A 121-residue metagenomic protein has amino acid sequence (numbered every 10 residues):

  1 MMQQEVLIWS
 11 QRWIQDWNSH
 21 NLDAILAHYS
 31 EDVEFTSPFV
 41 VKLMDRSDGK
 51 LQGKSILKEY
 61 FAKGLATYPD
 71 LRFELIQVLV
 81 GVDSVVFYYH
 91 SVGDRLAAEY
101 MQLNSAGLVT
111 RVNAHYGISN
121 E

Functional and structural regions predicted by a protein language model:
M1-A27, E31, N120-E121: Short, low-complexity N-terminal intrinsically disordered segments enriched in polar/charged residues
V6, L22, K54-K58, D94: A structural signal for well-ordered alpha-helical scaffolds and beta->alpha junctions
V6-L7, R46, D83: A short, structure-level motif marking secondary-structure boundaries and short turns
S10, K58-F61, N113: A generic alpha-helix structural signal
I25-L26, V33, L57, F87 (+2 more regions): Hydrophobic pocket/interface hotspot
S30-I76: A solvent-exposed, acidic/Ser-Thr-rich amphipathic alpha-helical stretch
L65-E121: A beta-strand edge to alpha-helix "cap/lid" segment located at domain peripheries
